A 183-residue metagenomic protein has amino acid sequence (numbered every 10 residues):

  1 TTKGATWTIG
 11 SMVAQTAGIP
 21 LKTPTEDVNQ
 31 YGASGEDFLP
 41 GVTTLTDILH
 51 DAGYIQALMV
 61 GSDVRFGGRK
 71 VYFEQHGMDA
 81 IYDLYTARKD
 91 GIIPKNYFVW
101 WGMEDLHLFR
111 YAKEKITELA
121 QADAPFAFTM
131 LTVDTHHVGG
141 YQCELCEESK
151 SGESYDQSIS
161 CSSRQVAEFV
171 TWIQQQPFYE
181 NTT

Functional and structural regions predicted by a protein language model:
T1-T183: Solvent-exposed soluble domains appended to multi-pass membrane proteins
